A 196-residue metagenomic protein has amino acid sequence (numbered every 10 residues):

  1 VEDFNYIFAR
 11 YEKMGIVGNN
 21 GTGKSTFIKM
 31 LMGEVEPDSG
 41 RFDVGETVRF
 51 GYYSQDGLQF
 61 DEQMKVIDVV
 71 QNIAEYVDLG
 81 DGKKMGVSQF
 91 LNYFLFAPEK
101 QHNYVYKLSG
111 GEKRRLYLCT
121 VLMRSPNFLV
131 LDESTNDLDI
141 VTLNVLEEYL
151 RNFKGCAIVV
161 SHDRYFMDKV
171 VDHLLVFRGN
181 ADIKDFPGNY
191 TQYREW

Functional and structural regions predicted by a protein language model:
V1-W196: ABC ATP-binding cassette signature C-motif
